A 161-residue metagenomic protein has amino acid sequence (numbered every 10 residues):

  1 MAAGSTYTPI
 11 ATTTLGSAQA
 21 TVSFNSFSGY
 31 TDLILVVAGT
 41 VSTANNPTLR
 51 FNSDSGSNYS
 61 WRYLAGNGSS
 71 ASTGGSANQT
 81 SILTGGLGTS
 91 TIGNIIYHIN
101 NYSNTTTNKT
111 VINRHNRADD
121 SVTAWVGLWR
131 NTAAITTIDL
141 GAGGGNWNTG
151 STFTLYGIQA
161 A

Functional and structural regions predicted by a protein language model:
M1-A161: Surface-exposed molecular-recognition determinants
